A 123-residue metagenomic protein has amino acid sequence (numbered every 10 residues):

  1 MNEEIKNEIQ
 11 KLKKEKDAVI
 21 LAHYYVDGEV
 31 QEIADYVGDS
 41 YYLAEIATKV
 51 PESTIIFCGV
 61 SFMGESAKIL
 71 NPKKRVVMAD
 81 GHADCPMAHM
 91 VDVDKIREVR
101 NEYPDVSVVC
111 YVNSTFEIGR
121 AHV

Functional and structural regions predicted by a protein language model:
M1-R120: Active-site loop-to-helix "anion-binding N-cap" substructures in soluble metabolic enzymes
